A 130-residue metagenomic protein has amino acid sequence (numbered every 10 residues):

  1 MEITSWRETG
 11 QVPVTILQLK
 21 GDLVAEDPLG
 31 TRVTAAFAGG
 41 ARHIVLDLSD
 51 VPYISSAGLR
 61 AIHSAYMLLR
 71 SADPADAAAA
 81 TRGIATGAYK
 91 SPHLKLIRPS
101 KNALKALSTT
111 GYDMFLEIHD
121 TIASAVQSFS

Functional and structural regions predicted by a protein language model:
M1-L23: Short beta-strand/loop segment at the start of cytosolic alpha/beta domains
L23-L116: Amphipathic alpha-helical interaction surfaces in cytosolic regulatory modules
F115-A123: Short acidic-hydrophobic, aromatic-tinged amphipathic segments that line or gate anion-handling sites
V126: C-terminal binding/interaction regions
S130: Ligand-binding beta-strand-loop-alpha-helix segment within the catalytic cores of soluble metabolic enzymes
